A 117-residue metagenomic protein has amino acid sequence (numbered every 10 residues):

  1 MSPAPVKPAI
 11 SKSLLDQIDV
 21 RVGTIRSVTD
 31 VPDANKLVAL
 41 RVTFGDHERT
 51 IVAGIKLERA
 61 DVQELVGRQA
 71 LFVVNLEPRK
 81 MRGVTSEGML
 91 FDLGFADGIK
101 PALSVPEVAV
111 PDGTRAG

Functional and structural regions predicted by a protein language model:
M1-G117: Phosphate-backbone binding interfaces of nucleic-acid-interacting proteins
